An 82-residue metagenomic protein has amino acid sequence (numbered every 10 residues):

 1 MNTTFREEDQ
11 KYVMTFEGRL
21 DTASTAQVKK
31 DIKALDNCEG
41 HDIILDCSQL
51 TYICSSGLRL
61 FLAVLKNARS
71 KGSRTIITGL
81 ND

Functional and structural regions predicted by a protein language model:
M1-T15: Short beta-strand/loop segment at the start of cytosolic alpha/beta domains
T22-D82: Amphipathic alpha-helical interaction surfaces in cytosolic regulatory modules
